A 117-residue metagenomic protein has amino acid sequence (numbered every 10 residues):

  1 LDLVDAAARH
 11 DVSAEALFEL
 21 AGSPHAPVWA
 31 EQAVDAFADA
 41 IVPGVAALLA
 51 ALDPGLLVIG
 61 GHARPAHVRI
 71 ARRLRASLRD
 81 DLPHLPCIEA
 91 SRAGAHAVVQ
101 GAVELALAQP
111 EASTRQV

Functional and structural regions predicted by a protein language model:
L1-V117: ATP-binding/phosphotransfer module of carbohydrate and carboxylate kinases, centering on a glycine-rich
